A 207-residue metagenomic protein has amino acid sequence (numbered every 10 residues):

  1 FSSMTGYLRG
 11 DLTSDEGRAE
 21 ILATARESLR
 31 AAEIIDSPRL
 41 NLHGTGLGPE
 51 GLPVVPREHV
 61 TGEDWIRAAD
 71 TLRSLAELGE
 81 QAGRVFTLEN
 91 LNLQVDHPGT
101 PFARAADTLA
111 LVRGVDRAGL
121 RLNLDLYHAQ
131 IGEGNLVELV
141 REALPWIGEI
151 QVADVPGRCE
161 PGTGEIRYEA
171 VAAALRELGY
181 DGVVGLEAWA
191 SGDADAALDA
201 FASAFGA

Functional and structural regions predicted by a protein language model:
F1-S2, L124: Active-site proximal beta-strand in glycosyltransferases
S2-G6, V115-A118: A broad helix-preferring feature
S2-T5, N41, T87, G148-Q151 (+1 more regions): Conserved beta-strand positions in the central sheet of alpha/beta enzyme cores
T5, L78-Q81, R141-L144: N-proximal short alpha-helices
T5-G10, G44-G48, N90-Q94, L126-H128 (+2 more regions): Active-site-proximal loop/turn and secondary-structure-junction residues that shape catalytic pockets, frequently
D11-R121, I131: Active-site acidic/histidine proton-transfer and metal-coordination neighborhood in alpha/beta enzyme cores
D36-S37, L52, R73-S74, F102-L124 (+1 more regions): Histidine-acidic metal/acid-base catalytic patches
